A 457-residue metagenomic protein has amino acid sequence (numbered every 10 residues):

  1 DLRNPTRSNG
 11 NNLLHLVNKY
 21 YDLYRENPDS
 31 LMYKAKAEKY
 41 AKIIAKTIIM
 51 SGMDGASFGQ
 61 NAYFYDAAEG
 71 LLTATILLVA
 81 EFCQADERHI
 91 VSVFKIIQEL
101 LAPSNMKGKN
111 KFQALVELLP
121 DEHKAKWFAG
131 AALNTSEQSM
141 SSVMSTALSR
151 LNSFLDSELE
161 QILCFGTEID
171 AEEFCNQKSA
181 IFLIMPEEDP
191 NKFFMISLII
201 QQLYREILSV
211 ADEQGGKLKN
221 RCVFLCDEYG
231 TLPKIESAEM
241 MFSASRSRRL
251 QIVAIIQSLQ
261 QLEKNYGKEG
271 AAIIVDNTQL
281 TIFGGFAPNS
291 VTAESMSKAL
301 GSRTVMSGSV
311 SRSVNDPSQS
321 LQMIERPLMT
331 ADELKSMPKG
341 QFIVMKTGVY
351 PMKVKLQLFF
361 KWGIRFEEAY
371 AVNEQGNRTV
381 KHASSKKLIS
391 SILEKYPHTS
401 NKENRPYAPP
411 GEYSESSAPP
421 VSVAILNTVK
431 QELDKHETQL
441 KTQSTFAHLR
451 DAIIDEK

Functional and structural regions predicted by a protein language model:
D1-L250, N265-K268, D332-K353, K361-G363 (+1 more regions): P-loop NTPase motor domains
F242-K346: Conserved ATP-driven motor cores of ASCE-family P-loop NTPases powering translocation/secretion/packaging/pilus
Q357: Short, surface-exposed polybasic-aromatic patches that bind anionic ligands, especially phosphate groups
